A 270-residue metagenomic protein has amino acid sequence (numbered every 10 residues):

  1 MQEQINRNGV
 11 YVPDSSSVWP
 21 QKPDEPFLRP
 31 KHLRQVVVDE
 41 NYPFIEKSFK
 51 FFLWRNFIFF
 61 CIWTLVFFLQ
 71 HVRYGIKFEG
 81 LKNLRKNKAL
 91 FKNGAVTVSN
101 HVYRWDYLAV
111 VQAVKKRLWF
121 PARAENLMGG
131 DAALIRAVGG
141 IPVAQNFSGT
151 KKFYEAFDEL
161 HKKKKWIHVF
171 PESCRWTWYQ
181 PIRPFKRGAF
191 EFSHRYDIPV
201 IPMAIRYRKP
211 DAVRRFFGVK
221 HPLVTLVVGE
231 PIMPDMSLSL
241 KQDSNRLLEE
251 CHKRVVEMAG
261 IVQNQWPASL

Functional and structural regions predicted by a protein language model:
M1-A95, R104-A109: Membrane-anchoring hydrophobic helices of lipid-metabolizing enzymes
M1-V38, Y154-L270: Non-catalytic C-terminal accessory region of glycerolipid acyltransferases and related lyso-lipid remodeling enzymes
F60-V66, A133-G139, P231: Short, basic/glycine-rich phosphate-binding loops at helix/coil junctions that contact nucleotide phosphates
I62, L127-D131, H221: Short, glycine/polar-rich helix-capping loops at beta-to-alpha or helix-loop-helix junctions that flank or form
K77, N100, N146-K151, I182-R183: A conditional alpha-helix N-cap/helix-loop micro-motif detector
F78-L81, M128, T150-Y154: Structural motif corresponding to alpha-helix initiation and N-cap regions
K82, S148, R206: Residue-level "edge-of-site" marker
A89-F147: Catalytic core of membrane glycerolipid acyltransferases/transacylases, capturing the structured, soluble-facing
